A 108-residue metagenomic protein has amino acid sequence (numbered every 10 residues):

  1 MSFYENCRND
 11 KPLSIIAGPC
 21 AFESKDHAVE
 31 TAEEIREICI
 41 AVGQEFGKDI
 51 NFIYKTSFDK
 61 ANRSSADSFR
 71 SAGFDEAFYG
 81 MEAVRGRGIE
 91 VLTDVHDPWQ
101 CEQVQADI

Functional and structural regions predicted by a protein language model:
M1-I15, I40, Q44, Y79: N-terminal amphipathic alpha-helix/helix-capping segment at the start of soluble metabolic enzymes
F3, A28-D49: Short amphipathic alpha-helices and their capping/turn segments at secondary-structure boundaries
N6-F22, T56-S68: N-terminal small/glycine-rich loop or linker at the start of catalytic domains across soluble metabolic enzymes
N9-P12, K48-I50, R87-I89: Short coil/turn connectors at secondary-structure junctions
I16-G18, S24, A28, A32 (+2 more regions): Non-transmembrane, interaction-prone segments in cytosolic or luminal domains
F22-E37, A72-Y79: Glycine-rich anion/phosphate-binding loops
F52, T56-I108: N-terminal active-site wall of soluble small-molecule enzyme domains
